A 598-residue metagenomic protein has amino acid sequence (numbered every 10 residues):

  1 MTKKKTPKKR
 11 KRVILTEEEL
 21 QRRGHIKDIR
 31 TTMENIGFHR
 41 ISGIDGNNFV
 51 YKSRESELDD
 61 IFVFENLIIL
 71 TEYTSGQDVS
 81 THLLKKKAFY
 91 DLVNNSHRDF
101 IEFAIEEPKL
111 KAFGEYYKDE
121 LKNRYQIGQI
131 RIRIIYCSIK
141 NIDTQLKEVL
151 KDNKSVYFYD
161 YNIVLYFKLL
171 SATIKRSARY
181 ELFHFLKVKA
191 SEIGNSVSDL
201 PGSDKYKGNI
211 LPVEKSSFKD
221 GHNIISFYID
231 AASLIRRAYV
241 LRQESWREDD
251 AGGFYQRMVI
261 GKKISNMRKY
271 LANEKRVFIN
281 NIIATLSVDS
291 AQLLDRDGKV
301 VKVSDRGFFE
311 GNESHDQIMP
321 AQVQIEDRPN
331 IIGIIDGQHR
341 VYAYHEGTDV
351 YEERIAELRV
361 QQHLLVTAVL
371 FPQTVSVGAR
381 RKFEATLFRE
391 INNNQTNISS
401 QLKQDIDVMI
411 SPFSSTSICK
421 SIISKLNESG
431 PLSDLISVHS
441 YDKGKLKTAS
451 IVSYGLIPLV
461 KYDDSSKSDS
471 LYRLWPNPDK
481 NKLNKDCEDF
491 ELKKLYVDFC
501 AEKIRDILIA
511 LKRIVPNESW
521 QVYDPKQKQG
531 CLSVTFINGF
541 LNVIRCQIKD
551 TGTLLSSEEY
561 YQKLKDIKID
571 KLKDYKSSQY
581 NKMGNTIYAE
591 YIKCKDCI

Functional and structural regions predicted by a protein language model:
M1-T32: Interdomain/boundary linker segments immediately adjacent to catalytic/signaling cores
T2-R10, S42, N48, K52 (+2 more regions): Accessory terminal alpha-helical modules
Q21, K52-S53: Residue-level marker of regulatory loop/turn positions in helix-turn-helix DNA-binding domains and in histidine
F38: Mobile, glycine-rich extracellular loop/lid and propeptide segments that shape or gate substrate/ligand access
